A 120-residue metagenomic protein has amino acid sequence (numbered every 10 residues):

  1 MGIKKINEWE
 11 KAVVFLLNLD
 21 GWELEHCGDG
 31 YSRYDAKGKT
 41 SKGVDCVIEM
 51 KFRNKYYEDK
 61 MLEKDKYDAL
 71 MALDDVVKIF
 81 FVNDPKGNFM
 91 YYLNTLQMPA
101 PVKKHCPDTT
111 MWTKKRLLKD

Functional and structural regions predicted by a protein language model:
M1-G28, K39: Acidic-basic catalytic patches of nuclease active cores, encompassing PD-(D/E)XK and other metal-cofactor nuclease
V14, K66-M71: Short amphipathic alpha-helical segments and helix-helix/interface helices
H26, V47, K78-V82: A structural signal for short, well-ordered beta-strand segments and their strand-loop junctions that often border
S32: Beta-rich catalytic cores
A36-G38, K42-N54: Conserved catalytic cores of phosphodiester-cleaving nucleases, focusing on short active-site segments
N54-Y67: Active-site-adjacent loop/helix micro-motif of nuclease/hydrolase catalytic cores
M71-Q97: Nucleic-acid nuclease catalytic cores
M90-D120: Intrinsically disordered, low-complexity terminal regions enriched in charged/polar residues
